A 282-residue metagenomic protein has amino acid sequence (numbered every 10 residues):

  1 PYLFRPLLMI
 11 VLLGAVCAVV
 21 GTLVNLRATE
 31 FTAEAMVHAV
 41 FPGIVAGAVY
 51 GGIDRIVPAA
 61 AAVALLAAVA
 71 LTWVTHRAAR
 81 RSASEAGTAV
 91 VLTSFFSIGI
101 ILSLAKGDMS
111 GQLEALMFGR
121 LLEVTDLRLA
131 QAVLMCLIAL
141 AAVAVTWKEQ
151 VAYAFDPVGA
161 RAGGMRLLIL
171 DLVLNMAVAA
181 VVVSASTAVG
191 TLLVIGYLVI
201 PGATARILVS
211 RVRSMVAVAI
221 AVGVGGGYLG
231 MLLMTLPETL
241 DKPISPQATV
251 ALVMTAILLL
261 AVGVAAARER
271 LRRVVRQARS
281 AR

Functional and structural regions predicted by a protein language model:
P1-A15: Membrane-interfacial amphipathic/re-entrant helices at transmembrane-helix boundaries
P1-Y2, A18-R27, V45-R55, E149-R161 (+2 more regions): Short juxtamembrane and helix-loop transition motifs at transmembrane-helix boundaries in membrane proteins
V11, A15-V19, L65-A70, I98 (+4 more regions): Generic alpha-helical transmembrane segments of integral inner-membrane proteins, especially permease/transport modules
A15, V19, V37-F41, T93 (+3 more regions): Hydrophobic alpha-helical segments embedded in the membrane of multi-pass proteins
T22-M109, A205-I220, L233, P237-P243 (+1 more regions): Short loop segments and helix-boundary regions at transmembrane helix junctions of multi-pass inner-membrane proteins
S84-K148: Transmembrane helix-bundle core of multi-pass membrane transporters and related energy-transducing complexes
L129-P201: Helix-loop-helix "hairpin" substructures at the membrane interface of multi-pass membrane proteins
P237-E238, K242-R282: Cytosolic-side transmembrane-helix boundaries in multi-pass membrane proteins
